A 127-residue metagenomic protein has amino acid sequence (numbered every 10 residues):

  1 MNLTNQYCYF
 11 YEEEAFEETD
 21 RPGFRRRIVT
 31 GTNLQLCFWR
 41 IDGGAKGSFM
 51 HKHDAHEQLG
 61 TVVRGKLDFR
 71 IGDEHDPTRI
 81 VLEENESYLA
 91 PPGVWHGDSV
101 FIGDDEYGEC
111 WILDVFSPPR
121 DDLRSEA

Functional and structural regions predicted by a protein language model:
M1-C37, F49, E126-A127: A short, N-terminal "cap"/entry segment at the start of jelly-roll beta-barrel domains of the cupin/DSBH fold
N2-Y11, Q35, G97-A127: Double-stranded beta-helix
F24, I28-L34, G44-T61, H75: A short beta-loop-beta micro-motif enriched in histidine and acidic residues
W39, G60, Y88: Conserved GNAT-family N-acetyltransferase fold
I41, G72-E74, F101, V115: Surface loops and adjacent helix of pleckstrin homology
K46-F49, D68, E86-Y88, P92-G103: Histidine-centered metal-chelating micro-motifs
E74-P92: Short acidic-glycine-tyrosine-enriched beta hairpin
